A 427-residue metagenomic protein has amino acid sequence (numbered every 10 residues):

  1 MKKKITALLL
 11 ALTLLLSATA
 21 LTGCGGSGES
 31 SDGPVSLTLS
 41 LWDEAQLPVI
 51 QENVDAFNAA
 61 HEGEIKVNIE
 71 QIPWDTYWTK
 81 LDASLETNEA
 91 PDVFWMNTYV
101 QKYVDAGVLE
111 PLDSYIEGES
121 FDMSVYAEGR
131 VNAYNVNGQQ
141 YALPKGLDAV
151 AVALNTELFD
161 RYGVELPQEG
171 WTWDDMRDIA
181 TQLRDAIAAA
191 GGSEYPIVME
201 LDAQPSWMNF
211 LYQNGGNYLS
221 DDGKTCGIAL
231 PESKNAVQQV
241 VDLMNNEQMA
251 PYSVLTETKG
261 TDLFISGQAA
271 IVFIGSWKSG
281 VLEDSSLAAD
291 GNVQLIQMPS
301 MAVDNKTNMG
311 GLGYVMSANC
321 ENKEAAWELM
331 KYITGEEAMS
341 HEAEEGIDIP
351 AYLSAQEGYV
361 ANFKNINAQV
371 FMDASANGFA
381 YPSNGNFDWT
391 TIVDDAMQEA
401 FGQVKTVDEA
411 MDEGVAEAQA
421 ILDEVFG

Functional and structural regions predicted by a protein language model:
M1-L37, A59, N362-F363, D412 (+1 more regions): Short, low-complexity disordered leader/linker segments with a strong preference for bacterial N-terminal type II
A56, A60-Y126, D160-G163, L263 (+2 more regions): Extracytoplasmic "Venus flytrap"/periplasmic binding protein-like
A59-K66, G138, Y162, Q238 (+3 more regions): Extracytoplasmic/periplasmic substrate-recognition and gating elements
T98-A151, D290-P299, G358-D373: Hinge/lid segment of periplasmic solute-binding proteins
N132-A133, V293-I296, E344-D395, E399: Long, aromatic- and glycine/proline-rich binding clefts that accommodate carbohydrate-like moieties
N137-K145, V150, D174-C226, A269: Extracytoplasmic/periplasmic solute-binding protein
D160, L166, D242-N245, D373-G427: Conserved C-terminal helix/tail region of periplasmic/extracytoplasmic solute-binding proteins
I179-A180, G223-V254, M298: Glycine-centered hinge/linker elements that transmit conformational signals in sensory and ligand-binding systems
